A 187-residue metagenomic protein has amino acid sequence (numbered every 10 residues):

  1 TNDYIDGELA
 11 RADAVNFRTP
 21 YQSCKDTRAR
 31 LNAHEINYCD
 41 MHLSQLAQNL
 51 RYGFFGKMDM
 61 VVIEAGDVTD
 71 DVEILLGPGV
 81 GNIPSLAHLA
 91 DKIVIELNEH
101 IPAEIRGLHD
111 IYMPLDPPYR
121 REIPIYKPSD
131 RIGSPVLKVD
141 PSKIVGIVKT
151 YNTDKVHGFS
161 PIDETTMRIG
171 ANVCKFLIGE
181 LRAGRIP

Functional and structural regions predicted by a protein language model:
T1-P187: Conserved alpha/beta enzyme-core scaffold
